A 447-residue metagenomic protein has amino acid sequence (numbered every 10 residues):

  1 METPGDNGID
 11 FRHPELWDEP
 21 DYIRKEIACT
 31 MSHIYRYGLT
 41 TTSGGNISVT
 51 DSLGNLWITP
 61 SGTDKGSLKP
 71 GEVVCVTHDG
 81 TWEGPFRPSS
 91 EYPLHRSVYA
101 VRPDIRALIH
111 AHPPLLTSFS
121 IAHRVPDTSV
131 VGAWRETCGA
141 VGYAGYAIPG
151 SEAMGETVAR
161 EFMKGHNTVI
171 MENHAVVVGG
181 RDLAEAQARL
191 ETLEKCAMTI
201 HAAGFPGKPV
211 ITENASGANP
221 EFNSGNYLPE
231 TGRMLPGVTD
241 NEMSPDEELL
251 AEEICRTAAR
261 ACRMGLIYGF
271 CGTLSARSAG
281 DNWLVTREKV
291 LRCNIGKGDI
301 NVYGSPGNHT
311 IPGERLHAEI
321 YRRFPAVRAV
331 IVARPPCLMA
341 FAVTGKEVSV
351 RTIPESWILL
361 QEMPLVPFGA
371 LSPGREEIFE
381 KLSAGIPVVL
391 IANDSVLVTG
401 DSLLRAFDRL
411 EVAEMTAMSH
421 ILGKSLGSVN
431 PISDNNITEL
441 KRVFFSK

Functional and structural regions predicted by a protein language model:
E2-K447: Glycine-rich flexible loops
